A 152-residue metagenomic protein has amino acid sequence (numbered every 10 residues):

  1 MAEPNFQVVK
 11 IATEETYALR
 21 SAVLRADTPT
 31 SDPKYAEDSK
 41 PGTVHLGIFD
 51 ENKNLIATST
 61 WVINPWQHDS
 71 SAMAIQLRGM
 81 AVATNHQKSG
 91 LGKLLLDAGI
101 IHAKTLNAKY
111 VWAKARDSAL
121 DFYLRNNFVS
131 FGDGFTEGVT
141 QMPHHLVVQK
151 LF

Functional and structural regions predicted by a protein language model:
M1-I11, F152: Conserved N-terminal entry element of GNAT/NAT acetyltransferase domains
E14-A18, A22-A72, R78: Acetyl-CoA-dependent GNAT
R78, A83, R116: Residue-level recognition of the GNAT/N-acetyltransferase active site
V82, K88-I101: Conserved acetyl-CoA-binding loop-helix of GNAT-fold acetyltransferases
L96, A103-R116: Conserved GNAT acetyl-CoA-binding A-motif
R116-D117, T136-F152: C-terminal "cap" of GNAT-fold acetyltransferases
L124-G134: Conserved acetyl-CoA-binding loop of GNAT-fold acetyltransferases
